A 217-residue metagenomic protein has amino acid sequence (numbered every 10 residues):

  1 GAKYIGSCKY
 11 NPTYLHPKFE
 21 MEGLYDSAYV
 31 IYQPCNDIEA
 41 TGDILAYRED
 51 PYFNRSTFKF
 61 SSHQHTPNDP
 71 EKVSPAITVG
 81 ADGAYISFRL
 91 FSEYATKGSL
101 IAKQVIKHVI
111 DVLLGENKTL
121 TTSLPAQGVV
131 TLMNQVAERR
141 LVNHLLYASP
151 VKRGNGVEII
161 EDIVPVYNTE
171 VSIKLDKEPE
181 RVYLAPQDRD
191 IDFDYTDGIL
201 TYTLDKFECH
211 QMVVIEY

Functional and structural regions predicted by a protein language model:
G1-Y217: A conserved amphipathic helix/loop scaffold that creates a polar/acidic microenvironment used either to coordinate
